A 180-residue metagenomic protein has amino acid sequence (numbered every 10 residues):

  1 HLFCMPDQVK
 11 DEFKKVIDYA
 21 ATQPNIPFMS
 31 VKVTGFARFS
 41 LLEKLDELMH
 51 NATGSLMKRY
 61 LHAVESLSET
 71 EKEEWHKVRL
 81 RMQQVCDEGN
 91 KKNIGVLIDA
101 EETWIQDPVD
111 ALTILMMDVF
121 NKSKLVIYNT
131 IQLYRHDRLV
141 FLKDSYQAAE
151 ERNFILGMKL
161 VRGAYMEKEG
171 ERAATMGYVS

Functional and structural regions predicted by a protein language model:
H1-S180: Positively charged, amphipathic and often flexible ligand-engagement surfaces
